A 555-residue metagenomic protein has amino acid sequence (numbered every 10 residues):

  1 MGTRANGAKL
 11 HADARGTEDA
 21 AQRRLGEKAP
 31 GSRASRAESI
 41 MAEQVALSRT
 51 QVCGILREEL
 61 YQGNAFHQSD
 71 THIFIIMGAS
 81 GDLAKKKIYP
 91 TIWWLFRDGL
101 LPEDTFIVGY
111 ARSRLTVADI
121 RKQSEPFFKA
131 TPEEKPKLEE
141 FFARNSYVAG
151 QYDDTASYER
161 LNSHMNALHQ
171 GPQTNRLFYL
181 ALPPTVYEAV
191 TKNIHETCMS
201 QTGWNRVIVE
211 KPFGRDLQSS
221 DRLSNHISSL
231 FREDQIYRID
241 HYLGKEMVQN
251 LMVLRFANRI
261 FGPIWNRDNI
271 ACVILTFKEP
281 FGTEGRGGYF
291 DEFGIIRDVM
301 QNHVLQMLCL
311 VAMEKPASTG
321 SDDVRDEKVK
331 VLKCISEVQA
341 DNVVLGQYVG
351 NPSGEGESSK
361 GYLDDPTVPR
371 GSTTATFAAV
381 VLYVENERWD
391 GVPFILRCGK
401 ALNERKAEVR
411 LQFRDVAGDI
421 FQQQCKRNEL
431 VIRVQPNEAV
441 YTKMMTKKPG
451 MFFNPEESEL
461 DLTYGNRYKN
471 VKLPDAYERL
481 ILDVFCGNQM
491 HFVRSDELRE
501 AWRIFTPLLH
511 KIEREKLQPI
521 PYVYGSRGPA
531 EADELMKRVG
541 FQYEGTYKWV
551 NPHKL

Functional and structural regions predicted by a protein language model:
M1-R15, A20-F66, L555: Eukaryotic N-terminal low-complexity, Ser/Thr- and Lys/Arg-rich leader segments that predominantly function as
S39-V209, F213-L555: Secretory/organelle targeting and membrane-embedding segments
